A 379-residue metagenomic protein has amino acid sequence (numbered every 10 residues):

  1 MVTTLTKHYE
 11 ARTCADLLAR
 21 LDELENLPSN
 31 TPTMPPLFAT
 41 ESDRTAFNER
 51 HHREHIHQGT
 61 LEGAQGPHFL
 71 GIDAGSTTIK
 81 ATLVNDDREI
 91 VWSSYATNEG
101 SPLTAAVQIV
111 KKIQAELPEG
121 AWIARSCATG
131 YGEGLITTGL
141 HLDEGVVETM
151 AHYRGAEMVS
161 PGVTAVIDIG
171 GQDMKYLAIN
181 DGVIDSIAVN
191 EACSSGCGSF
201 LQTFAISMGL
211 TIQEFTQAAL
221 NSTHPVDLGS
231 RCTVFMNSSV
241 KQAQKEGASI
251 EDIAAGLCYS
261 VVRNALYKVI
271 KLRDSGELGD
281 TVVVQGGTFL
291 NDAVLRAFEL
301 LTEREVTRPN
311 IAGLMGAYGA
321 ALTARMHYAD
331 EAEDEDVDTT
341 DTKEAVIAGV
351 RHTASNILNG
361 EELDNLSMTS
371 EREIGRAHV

Functional and structural regions predicted by a protein language model:
M1, D143-T149, E299-Y318: Conserved phosphate-binding/catalytic loops in two-lobed NTP-binding clefts
M1, Y131-G132, S260, R273-E299 (+1 more regions): Glycine-rich phosphate-binding loops at beta-strand->alpha-helix junctions
V2-H8, N98-L103, D181-H224, G313-G316 (+1 more regions): Glycine-rich phosphate-binding loop plus the immediately following alpha-helix
T3-Q65, K175, M326-R376: Acidic, glycine/GT-rich loop-and beta-edge segments that sit at the periphery of enzyme/chaperone cores
A46-Q58, G256-G279: Phosphate/ATP-binding catalytic cores across multiple sugar-kinase/actin-like superfamilies, primarily ASKHA
H57-V91, V163-V183, R376: Gly/Thr-rich phosphate-binding beta-strand-loop-beta motif of the actin/hexokinase/Hsp70
I72-K112, I187, E191-C193: Short glycine-rich, Thr/Ser-proximal phosphate-binding strand/loop in the N-terminal lobe of ATP-dependent enzymes
S238-Y267: Adenine-nucleotide phosphate-binding core of ATP-dependent small-molecule kinases
